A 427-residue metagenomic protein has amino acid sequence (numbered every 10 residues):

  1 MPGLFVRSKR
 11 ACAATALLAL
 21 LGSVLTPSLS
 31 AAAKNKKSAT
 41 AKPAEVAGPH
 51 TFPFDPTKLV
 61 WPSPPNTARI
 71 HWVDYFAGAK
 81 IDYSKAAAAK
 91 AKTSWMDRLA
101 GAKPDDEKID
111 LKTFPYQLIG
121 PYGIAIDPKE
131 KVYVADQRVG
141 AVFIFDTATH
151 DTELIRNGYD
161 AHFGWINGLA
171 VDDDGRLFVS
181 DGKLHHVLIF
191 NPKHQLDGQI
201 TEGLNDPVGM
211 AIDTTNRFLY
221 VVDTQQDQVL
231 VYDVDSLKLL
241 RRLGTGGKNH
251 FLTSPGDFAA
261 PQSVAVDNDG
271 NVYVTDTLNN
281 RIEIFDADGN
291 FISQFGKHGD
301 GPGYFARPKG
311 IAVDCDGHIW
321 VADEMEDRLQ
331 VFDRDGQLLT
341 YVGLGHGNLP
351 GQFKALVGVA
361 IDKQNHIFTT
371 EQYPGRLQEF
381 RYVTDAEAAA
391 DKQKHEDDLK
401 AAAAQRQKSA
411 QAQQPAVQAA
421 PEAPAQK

Functional and structural regions predicted by a protein language model:
P2-G3, P27-S30, L399: Helix-centric, low-specificity signal for extended rod-like, repetitive segments
P2-T15: Bacterial N-terminal signal peptides that target proteins for export
V6, L20, S30-A31, A265: Hydrophobic transmembrane signal anchors and adjacent membrane-proximal interface regions, especially in viral
V6-R7, L25, Q418: N-terminal non-cleavable signal-anchor helices
A14-T26: Bacterial N-terminal signal peptides
L25-K37: Signal peptide processing junction and immediate N-terminal pro/mature segment of secreted/exported proteins
K34-K427: Eukaryotic scaffold repeat domains enriched in small/polar residues
